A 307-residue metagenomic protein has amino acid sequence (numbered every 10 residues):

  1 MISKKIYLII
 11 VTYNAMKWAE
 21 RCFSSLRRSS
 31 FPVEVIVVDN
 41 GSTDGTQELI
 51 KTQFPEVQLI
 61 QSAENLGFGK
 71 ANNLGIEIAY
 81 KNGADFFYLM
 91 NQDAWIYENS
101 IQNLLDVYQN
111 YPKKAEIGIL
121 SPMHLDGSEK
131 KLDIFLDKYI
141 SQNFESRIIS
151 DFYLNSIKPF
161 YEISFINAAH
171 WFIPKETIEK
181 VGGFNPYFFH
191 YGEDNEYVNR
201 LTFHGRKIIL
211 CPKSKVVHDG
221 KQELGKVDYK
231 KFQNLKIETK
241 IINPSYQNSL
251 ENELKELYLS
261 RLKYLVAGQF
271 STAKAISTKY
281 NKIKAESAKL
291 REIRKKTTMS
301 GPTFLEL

Functional and structural regions predicted by a protein language model:
S24-V33: Short, acidic, metal-binding catalytic loop of nucleotide-sugar glycosyltransferases
S25, D39-E48, E64, A94: A conserved acidic beta->alpha catalytic loop
S62-N82: Glycine-rich, basic loop-to-helix element that forms the pyrophosphate-binding segment of sugar-nucleotide handling
A84-W95: Short beta-strand-to-loop acidic/aromatic patch adjacent to the donor-nucleotide binding site
N99-F135: Conserved donor NDP-sugar-binding/catalytic core segment of glycosyltransferases
I140-I163: Short, flexible, basic/aromatic active-site loop/helix in glycosyltransferases
S164-G182, Y187-K215: A short, conserved alpha-helix in the catalytic core of glycosyltransferases
K230-I241, S245-L307: Non-catalytic, C-terminal membrane-associated alpha-helical segments of glycosyltransferases
